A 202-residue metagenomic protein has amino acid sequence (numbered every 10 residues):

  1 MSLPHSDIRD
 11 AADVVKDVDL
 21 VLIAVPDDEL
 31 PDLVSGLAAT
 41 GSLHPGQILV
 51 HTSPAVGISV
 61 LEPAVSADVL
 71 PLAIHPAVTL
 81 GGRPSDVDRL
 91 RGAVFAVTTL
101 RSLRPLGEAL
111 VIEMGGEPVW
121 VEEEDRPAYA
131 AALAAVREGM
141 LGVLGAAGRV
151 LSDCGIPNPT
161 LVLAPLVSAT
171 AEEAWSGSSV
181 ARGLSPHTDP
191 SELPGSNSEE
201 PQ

Functional and structural regions predicted by a protein language model:
M1-R9: Adenosine-nucleotide cofactor-binding segment
L3-P4, A64, S85-S176: Internal alpha-helical scaffold of NAD(P)-dependent oxidoreductase catalytic cores
I8-S85: Rossmann-like NAD(P)(H) cofactor-binding subdomain of soluble oxidoreductases
A11-A12, P26-S35, A93-A96, R137-G145 (+1 more regions): Short, structured secondary-structure boundary patches
P54, V78, D88, P127 (+1 more regions): Flexible, active-site-adjacent loop/turn segments at secondary-structure boundaries
T79-L80, G116-V121, H187: Short hydrophobic/aromatic-rich motifs at helix boundaries and adjacent loops
S152, V167-Q202: Interdomain hinge/lid region at the active-site interface of Rossmann-like NAD(P)-dependent oxidoreductases
